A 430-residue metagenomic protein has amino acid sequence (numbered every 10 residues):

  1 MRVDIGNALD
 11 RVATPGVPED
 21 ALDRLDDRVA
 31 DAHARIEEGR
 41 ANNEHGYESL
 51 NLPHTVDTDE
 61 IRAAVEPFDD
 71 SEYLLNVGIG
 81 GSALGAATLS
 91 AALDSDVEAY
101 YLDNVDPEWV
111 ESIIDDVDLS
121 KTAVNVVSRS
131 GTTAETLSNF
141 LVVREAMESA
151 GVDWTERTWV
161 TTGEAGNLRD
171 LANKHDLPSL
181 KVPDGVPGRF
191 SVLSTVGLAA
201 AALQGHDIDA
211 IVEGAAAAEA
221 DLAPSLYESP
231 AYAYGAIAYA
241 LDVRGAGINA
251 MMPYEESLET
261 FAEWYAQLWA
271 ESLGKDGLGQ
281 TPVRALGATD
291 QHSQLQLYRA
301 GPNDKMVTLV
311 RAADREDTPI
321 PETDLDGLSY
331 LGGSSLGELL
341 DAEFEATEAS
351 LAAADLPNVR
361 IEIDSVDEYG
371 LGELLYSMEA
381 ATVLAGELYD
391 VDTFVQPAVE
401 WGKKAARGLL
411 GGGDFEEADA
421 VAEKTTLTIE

Functional and structural regions predicted by a protein language model:
M1-P53, D59, A63, D326 (+2 more regions): Extended, charge-enriched "interface" segments that sit outside catalytic cores
S49-A63, E164-R169, G370, L375-Y376: A short, flexible low-complexity segment enriched in Lys/Arg and Gly/Pro that occurs in N-terminal basic tails
L52-D69, P230-L241: A short, well-structured juxtamembrane/interface segment
A64-E72, V97-Y100, L119-T122, T289 (+3 more regions): Non-catalytic regulatory/linker segments of enzymes
E66-S225, G408: Glycine-rich phosphate-binding loops that contact phosphosugars or nucleotide phosphates
A91-D94, D115-D118, F140-V143, K174-D176 (+4 more regions): Short, solvent-exposed amphipathic alpha-helical segments in soluble enzyme and RNA/protein-processing domains
V152-V307, Q396-E430: Active-site phosphate/pyrophosphate-binding segments
F261-L371, T382-L410: C-terminal catalytic subdomain
